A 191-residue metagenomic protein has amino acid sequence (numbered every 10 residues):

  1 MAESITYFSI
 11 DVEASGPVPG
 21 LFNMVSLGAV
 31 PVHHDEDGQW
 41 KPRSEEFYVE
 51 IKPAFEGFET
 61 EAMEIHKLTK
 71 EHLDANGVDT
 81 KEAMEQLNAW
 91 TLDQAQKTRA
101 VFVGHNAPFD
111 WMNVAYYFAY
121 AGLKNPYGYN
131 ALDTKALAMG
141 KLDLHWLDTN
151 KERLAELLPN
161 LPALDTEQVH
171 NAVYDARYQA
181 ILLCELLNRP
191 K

Functional and structural regions predicted by a protein language model:
A2-P108, L164, H170: Conserved non-catalytic scaffold segment of RNase H-like nuclease domains
A2-S4, A14-M24, G38-W40, T98 (+3 more regions): Catalytic phosphate/metal-binding cores of nucleic-acid and nucleotide-processing enzymes, i.e., regions that mediate
L27-A29, A83, P126, T149 (+1 more regions): Residue-level signature of transmembrane alpha-helix interfaces in integral membrane proteins
V30-H33, K70-L73, L123-Y127, E152-A155: Short, surface-exposed linear patches
E50-L73, L132-A176: Active-site-proximal helix-loop-helix substrate-binding element of RNase H-like nuclease domains
K81, E85, W111-M112, L132-K135 (+1 more regions): Non-catalytic, well-ordered alpha-helical scaffold segments
V101-P108, M112-N113, Y117-F118, N150-K191: Acidic, Mg2+-coordinating catalytic module of metal-dependent nucleases/exonucleases that use a two-metal-ion mechanism
